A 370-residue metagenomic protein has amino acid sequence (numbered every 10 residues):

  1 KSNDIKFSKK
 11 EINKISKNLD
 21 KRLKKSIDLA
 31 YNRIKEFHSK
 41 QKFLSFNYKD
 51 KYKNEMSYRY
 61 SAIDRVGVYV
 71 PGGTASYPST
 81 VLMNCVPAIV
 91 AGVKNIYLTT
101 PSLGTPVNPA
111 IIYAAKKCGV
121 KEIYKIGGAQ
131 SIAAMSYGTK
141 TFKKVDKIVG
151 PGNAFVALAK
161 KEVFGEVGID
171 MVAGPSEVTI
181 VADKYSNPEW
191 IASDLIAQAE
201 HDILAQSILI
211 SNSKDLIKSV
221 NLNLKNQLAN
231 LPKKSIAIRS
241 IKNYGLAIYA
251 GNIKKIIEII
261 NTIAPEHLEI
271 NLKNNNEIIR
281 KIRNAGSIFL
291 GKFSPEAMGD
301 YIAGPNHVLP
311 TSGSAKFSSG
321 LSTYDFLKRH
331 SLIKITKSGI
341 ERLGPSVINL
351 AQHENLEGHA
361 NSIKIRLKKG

Functional and structural regions predicted by a protein language model:
K1-D64: N-terminal Rossmann-like NAD(P)+-binding subdomain of aldehyde/semialdehyde dehydrogenases
Y48-Y113: Conserved small-residue-rich beta-alpha loop and adjacent elements that most often cradle the phosphate/pyrophosphate
M83-K94, K116-C118, S136-F142, K160-E162 (+1 more regions): Alpha-helix C-terminal capping segments
K94-L103, S207-S213, G291: Short internal beta-strands
G119-Q206: Conserved NAD(P)+-binding/catalytic subdomain of aldehyde/semialdehyde dehydrogenases
M171-N243, A247: A conserved active-site cap/scaffold subdomain adjacent to cofactor or substrate pockets
N261-G370: C-terminal core of ALDH-fold dehydrogenases
